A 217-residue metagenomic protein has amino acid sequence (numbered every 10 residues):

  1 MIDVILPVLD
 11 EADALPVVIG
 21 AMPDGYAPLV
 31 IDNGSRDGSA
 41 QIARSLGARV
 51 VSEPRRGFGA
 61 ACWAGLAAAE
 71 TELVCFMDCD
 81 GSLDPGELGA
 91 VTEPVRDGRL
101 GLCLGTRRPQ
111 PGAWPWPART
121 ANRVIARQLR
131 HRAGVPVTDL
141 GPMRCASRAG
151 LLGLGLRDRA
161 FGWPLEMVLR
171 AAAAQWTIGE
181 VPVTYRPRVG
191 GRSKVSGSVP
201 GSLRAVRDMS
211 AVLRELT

Functional and structural regions predicted by a protein language model:
M1-D3, E166: Cell-envelope/extracellular polymer assembly enzymes that use nucleotide-activated donors
L9-D24: Short, well-formed alpha-helical segments that are part of the catalytic scaffolds of diverse glycosyltransferases
D13-V17, D37-L46: Acidic helix N-cap motif at the loop->helix transition within catalytic regions of sugar-transfer enzymes
L29, A40-A68: Conserved donor nucleotide-binding strand/loop of the catalytic core
D32-Q41, G81: A conserved acidic beta->alpha catalytic loop
P54-R56, A60-A67, P85-F161, R188-L203: Acceptor/aglycone-binding surface of glycosyltransferases and processive sugar-polymer synthases
V74: Short aromatic/hydrophobic "clamp" motif used to bind/position activated sugar donors
G134, L156-T217: Hydrophobic helical membrane-anchoring modules
